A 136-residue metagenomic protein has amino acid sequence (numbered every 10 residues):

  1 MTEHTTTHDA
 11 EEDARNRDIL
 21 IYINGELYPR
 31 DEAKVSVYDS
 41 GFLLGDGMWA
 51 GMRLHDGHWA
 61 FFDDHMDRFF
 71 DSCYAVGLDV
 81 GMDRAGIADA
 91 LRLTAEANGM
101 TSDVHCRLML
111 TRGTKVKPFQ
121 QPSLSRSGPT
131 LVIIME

Functional and structural regions predicted by a protein language model:
M1-E136: Conserved alpha/beta cores of soluble small-molecule-handling proteins
